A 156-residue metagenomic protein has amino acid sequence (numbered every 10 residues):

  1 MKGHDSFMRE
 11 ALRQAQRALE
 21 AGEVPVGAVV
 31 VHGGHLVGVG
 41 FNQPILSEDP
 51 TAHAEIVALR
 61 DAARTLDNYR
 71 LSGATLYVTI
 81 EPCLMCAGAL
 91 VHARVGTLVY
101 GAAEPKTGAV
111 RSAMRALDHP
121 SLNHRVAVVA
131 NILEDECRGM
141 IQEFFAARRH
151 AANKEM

Functional and structural regions predicted by a protein language model:
M1-A18, G33, M85-M156: Zinc-dependent deaminase
A11, A15-A18, A28, G38 (+2 more regions): Small-residue (primarily alanine) positions within well-ordered alpha-helices, especially packing/interaction faces
G22, R70, R94: Conserved functional loop/turn residues at catalytic and ligand-binding sites
V26-G34: Short beta-strand scaffold segments in enzyme catalytic cores
H32-G33, R60, S72: A cytosolic small-molecule/anion-sensing beta-strand core signal
V37-P44: Short beta->alpha transition motifs characteristic of CBS
L46-I56: A short, polar/charged loop-to-alpha-helix boundary motif
N68-E81: Immediate flanking context of iron-sulfur cluster ligation sites
